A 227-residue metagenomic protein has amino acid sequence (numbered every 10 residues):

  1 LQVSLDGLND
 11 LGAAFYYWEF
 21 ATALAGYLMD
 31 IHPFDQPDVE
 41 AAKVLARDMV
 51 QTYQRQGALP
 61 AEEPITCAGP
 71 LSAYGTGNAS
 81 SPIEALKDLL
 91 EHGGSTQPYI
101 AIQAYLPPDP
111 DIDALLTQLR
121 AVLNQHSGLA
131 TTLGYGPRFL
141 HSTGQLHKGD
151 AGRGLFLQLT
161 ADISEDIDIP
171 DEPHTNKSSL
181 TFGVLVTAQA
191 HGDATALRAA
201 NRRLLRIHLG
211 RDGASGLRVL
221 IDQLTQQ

Functional and structural regions predicted by a protein language model:
L1-Q227: Phosphate-moiety recognition in structured ligand-binding domains
